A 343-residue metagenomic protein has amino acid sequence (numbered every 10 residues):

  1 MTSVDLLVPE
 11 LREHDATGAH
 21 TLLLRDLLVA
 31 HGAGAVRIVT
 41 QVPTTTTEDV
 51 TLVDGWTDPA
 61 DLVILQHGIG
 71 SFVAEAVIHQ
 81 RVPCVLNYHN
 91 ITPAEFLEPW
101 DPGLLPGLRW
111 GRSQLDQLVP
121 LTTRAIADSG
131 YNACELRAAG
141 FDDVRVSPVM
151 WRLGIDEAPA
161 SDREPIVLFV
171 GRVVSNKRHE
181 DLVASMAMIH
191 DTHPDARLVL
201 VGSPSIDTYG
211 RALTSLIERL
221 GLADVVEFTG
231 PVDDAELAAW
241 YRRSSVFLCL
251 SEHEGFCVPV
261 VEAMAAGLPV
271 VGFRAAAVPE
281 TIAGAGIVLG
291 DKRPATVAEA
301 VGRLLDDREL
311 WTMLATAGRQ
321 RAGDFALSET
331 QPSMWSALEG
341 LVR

Functional and structural regions predicted by a protein language model:
A19, P165, V174-D191, T208-R211 (+1 more regions): A conserved mid-protein helix/loop that constitutes part of the nucleotide-sugar donor-binding site
Q41-T44, R197-T214: Glycosyltransferase donor-sugar binding loop
L105, D116-E157: Donor nucleotide-sugar binding/catalytic pocket of nucleotide-sugar-dependent glycosyltransferases
G210-V232: Nucleotide-activated donor-binding/catalytic signature segment of Leloir-type glycosyltransferases, i.e., the conserved
P231-V232, A239-S244: Short alpha-helical donor nucleotide-sugar binding micro-motif in glycosyltransferases
E252: Aromatic "clamp/platform" in nucleotide-sugar-dependent glycosyltransferases that forms part of the donor/acceptor
V260, P269-G272: Short hydrophobic beta-strand element within catalytic cores of glycosyltransferases and related nucleotide-activated
I287-A295, R303-R308: Conserved acidic donor-binding segment of nucleotide-sugar-dependent glycosyltransferases
